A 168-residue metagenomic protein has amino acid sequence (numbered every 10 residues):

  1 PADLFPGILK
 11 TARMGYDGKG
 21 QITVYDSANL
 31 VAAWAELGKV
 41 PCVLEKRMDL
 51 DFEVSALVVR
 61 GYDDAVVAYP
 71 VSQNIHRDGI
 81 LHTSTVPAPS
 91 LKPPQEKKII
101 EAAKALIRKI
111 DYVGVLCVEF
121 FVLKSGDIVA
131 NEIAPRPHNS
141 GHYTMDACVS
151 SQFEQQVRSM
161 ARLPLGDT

Functional and structural regions predicted by a protein language model:
P1-S55, V59-L106: Active-site nucleotide/adenylate-binding loops and adjacent lid/helix of ATP-dependent enzymes
D3-L4, L123-V129: A short, glycine/Asx- and small/polar-enriched loop/turn that sits immediately N-terminal to a beta-strand
T11-Y16, R60, I110, N131 (+2 more regions): Short glycine- and Lys/Arg-enriched binding-loop motifs that mark or flank ligand-binding interfaces
M48, F121-V122: Well-ordered beta-strand positions
A56, V71, V118-F120, I133: A structural signal for short, well-ordered beta-strand segments
V67, L116, I128-E132: Protein kinase-like catalytic core scaffold
G79-P89, E132-M145: Short, flexible active-site loops
K97-V118, K124, A134-T168: Active-site "cap" helix and flanking loop/linker of ATP-utilizing ligase/carboxylase catalytic domains
